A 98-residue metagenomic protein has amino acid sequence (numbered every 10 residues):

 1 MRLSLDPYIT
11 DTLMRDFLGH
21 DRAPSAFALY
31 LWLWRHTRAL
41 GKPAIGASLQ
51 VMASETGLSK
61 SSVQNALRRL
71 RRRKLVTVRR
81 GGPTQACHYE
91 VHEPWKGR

Functional and structural regions predicted by a protein language model:
M1-E55, T84, K96: Short recognition helix of helix-turn-helix/winged-helix DNA-binding domains
S59-R98: Winged-helix/helix-turn-helix nucleic-acid-interaction surface
